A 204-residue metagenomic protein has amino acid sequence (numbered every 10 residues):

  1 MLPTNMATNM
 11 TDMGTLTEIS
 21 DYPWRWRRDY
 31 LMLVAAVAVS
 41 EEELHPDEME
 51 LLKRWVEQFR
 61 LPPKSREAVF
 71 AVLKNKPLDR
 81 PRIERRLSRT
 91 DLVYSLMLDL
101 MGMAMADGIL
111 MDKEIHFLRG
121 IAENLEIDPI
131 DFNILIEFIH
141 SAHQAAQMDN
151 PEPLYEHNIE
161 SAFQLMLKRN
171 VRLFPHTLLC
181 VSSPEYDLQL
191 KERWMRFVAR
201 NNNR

Functional and structural regions predicted by a protein language model:
L2-A38, E43-R204: Small-residue-enriched hydrophobic alpha-helices in membranes
